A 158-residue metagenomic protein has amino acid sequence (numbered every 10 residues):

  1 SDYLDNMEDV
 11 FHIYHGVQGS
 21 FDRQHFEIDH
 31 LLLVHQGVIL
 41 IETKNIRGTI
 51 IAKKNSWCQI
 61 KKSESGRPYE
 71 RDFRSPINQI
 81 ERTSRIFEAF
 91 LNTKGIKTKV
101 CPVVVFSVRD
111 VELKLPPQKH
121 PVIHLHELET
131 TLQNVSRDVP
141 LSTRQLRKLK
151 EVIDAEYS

Functional and structural regions predicted by a protein language model:
S1-F26, L33-V38, K44-T49, Q59-S158: Surface-exposed interaction regions that form or flank ligand-binding interfaces
I51-K54: Acidic/histidine-enriched active-site and ligand-binding environments that engage anionic O-linkages
